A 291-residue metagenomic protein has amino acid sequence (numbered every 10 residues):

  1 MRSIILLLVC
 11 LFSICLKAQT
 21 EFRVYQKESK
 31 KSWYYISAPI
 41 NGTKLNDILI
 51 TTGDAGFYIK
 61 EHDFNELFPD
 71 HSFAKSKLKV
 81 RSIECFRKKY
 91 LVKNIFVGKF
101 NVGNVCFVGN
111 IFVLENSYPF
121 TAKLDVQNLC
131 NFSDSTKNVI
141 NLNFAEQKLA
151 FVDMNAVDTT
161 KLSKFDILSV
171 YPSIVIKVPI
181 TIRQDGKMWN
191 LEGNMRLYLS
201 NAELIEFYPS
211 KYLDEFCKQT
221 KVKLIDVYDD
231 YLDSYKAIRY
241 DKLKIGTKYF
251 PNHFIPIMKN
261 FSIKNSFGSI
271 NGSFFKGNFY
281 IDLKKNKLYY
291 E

Functional and structural regions predicted by a protein language model:
M1-F22: Bacterial Sec-dependent N-terminal signal peptides
Q19-E291: Pepsin/retropepsin-fold aspartyl endopeptidases
